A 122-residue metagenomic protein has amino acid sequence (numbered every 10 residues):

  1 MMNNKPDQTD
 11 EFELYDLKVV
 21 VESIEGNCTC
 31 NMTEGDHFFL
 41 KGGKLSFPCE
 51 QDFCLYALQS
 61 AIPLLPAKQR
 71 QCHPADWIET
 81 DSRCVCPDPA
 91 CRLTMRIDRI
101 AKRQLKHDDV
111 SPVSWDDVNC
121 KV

Functional and structural regions predicted by a protein language model:
P6-V19: Short, basic/aromatic beta-hairpin or loop at an interaction surface
D10-E13, G43, P87-D88, I100: Helix-coil modules at protein/domain termini and other flexible surface or pore-lining loops, especially C-terminal
Y15-L17, D36, L93: Structural beta-strand/beta-sheet cores of well-ordered domains, especially the beta-sheet scaffolds that support
V19-V21, I97: Preference for bulky hydrophobic residues occupying beta-strand positions in well-ordered beta-sheet regions
E22-N27: Short alpha-helix capping/helix-loop boundary micro-motifs
D36-D76: Acidic, aromatic-enriched beta-alpha/helix-loop junctions
C72-K121: Short, compact, well-ordered microdomains
